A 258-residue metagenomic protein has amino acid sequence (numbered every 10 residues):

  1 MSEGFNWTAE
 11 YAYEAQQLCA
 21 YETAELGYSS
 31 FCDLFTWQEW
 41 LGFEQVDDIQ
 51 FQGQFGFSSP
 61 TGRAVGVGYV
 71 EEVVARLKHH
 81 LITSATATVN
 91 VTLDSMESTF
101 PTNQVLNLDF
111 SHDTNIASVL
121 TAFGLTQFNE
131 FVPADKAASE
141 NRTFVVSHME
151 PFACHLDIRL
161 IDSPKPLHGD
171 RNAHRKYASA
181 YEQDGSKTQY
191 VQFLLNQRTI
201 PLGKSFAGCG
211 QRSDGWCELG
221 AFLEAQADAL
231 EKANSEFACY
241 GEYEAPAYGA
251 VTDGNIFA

Functional and structural regions predicted by a protein language model:
M1-N107, S111-A258: Signature for phosphate-centric chemistry
